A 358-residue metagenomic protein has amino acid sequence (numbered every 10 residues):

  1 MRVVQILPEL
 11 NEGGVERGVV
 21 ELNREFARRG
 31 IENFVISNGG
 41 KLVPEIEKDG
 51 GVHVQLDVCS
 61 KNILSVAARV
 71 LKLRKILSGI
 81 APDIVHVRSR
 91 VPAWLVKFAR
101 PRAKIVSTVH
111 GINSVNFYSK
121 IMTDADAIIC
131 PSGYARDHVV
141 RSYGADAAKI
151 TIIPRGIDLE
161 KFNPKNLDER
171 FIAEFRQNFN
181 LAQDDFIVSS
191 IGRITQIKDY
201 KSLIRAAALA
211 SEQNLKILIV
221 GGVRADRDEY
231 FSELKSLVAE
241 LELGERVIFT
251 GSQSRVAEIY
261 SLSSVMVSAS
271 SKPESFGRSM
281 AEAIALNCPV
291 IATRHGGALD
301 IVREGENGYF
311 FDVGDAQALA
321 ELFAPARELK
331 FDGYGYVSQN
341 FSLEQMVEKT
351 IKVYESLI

Functional and structural regions predicted by a protein language model:
V4, A182-K198, I204-A207, L218: Conserved donor-binding/catalytic core segment of Leloir-type glycosyltransferases
V35, P289-A292: Short hydrophobic beta-strand element within catalytic cores of glycosyltransferases and related nucleotide-activated
I36-K41, I191, K216-S232: Glycosyltransferase donor-sugar binding loop
V66, H86-A93, V109: Short His-centered aromatic/hydrophobic patch
E174-Q177, A318, P325-L343, K349-K352: A short, well-ordered alpha-helix in the C-terminal region of glycosyltransferases
D226-F231, G244-Q253, I259, Y309-F310: Active-site donor-binding acidic/aromatic loop of nucleotide-activated sugar and phosphosugar transferases involved
S261-S275, C288: Acidic donor-binding loop of glycosyltransferase active sites
R303-G305, Y309-A316, F323-E328: Conserved acidic donor-binding segment of nucleotide-sugar-dependent glycosyltransferases
